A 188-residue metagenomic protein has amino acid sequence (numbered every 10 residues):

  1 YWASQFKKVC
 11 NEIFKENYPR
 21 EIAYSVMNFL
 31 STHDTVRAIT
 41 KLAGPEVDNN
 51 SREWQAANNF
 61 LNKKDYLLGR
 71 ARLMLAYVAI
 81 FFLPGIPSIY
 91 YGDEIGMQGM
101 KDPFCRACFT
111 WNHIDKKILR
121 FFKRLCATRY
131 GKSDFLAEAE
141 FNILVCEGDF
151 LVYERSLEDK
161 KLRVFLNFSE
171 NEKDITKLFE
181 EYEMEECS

Functional and structural regions predicted by a protein language model:
Y1-D102, V164, F168-S169, I175: Conserved alpha/beta catalytic core and glycan-binding cleft of carbohydrate-active enzymes
Y1-K8, D102-F122: Extended substrate-binding grooves/exosites of carbohydrate-active enzymes
F14, T110-N142: Aromatic- and carboxylate-lined catalytic core of secreted/periplasmic carbohydrate-active enzymes
Y24-S25, G85-I86, R106, E147-F150 (+1 more regions): Active-site lining segments that contact anionic ligands and/or coordinate catalytic metals
A71-L75, R120, G148: Short, conserved clusters of charged catalytic residues that mark active-site and nucleotide-handling motifs
D93, W111-I114, E158, E170-N171: Carbohydrate-binding surfaces of carbohydrate-active enzymes
I143-F179: Carbohydrate-binding surface patches
L178-S188: Solvent-exposed beta-hairpin/edge-strand motifs
